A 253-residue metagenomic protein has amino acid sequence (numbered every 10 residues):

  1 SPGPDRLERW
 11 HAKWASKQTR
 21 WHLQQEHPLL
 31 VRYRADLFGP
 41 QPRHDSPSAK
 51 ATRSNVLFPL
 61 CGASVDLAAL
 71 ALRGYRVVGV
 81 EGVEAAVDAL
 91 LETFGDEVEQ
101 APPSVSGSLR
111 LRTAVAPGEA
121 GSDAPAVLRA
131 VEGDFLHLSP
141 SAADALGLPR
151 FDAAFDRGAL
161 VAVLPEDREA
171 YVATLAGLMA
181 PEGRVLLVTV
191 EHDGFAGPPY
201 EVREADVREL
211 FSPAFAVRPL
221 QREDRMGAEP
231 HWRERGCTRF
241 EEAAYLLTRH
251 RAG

Functional and structural regions predicted by a protein language model:
P2-S48, S54, A63-L67, R73 (+3 more regions): Class I (Rossmann-like) S-adenosyl-L-methionine-dependent methyltransferase catalytic domain, capturing the SAM-binding
S54-V56, D152: Generic beta-sheet signal
L57-G62, A159: Class I SAM-dependent methyltransferase "Motif I" SAM/SAH-binding loop
L136, F151-D167: A short SAM/SAH-binding and catalytic strip from SAM-dependent methyltransferases
